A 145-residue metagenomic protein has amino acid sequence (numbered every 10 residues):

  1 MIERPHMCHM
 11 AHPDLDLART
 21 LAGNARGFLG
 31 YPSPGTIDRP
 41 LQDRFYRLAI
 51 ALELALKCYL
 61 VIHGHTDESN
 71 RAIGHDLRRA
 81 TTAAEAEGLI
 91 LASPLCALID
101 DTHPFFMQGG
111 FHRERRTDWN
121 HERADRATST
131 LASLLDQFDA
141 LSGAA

Functional and structural regions predicted by a protein language model:
I2-D16, G23-L29, L60, G64-A145: Long, charged low-complexity segments
T20-G23, Y46: DHp/HisKA dimerization-phosphoacceptor four-helix bundle of two-component histidine kinases and homologous
G27-Q42: Helix-loop segments that flank and shape redox-cofactor active sites
L41-H63: Short, hydrophobic, well-ordered secondary-structure elements
